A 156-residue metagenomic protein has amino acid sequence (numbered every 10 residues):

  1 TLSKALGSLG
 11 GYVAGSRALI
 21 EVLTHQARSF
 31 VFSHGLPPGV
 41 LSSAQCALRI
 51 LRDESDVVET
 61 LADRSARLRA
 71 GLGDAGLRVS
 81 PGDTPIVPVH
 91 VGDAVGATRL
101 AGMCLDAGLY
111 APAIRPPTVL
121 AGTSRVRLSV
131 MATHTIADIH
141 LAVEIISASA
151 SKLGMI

Functional and structural regions predicted by a protein language model:
T1-D83, D93: Active-site C-terminal subdomain of aminotransferase-like
A5, S29, P116, V126-L128: Hydrophobic alpha-helical segments, especially transmembrane helices and their immediate juxtamembrane helical caps
H25, L109-P112: Short gly/ser/thr-rich secondary-structure transition/capping motifs
G35, P112-P117: Beta-strand->loop->alpha-helix junctions that form or flank phosphate-binding loops in nucleotide-handling enzymes
G39, L51, L100, M131-H134 (+1 more regions): Short alpha-helix boundary/capping motifs
V58-L68, G73-G108, P116-T118, G122-T123 (+1 more regions): Conserved PLP-binding catalytic core of the aspartate aminotransferase-like
D106-L109, T118-I156: PLP-dependent enzyme catalytic core of the Aspartate aminotransferase-like
